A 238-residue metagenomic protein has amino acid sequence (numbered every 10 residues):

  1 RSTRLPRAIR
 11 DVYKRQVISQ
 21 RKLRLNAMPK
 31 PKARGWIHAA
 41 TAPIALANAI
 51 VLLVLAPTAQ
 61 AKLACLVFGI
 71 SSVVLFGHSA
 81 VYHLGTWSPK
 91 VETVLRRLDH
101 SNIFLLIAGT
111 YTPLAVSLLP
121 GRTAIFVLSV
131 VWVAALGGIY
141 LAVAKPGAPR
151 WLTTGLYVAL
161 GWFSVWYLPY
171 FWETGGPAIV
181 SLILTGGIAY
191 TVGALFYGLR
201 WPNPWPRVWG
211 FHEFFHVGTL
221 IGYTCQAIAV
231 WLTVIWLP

Functional and structural regions predicted by a protein language model:
R1-Q16: Single conserved hydrophobic/aromatic residue that forms the stacking wall/gate of nucleotide- or nucleobase-binding
K14-P238: Multi-pass alpha-helical transmembrane bundles in non-GPCR membrane proteins that perform intramembrane catalysis
